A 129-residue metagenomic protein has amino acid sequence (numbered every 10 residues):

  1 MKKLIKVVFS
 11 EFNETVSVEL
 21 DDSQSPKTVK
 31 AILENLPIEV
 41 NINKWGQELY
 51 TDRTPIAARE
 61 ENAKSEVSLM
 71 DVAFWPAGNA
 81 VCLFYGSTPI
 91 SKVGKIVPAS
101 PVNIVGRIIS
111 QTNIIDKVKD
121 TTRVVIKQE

Functional and structural regions predicted by a protein language model:
M1-V16: Eukaryote-biased recognition of intrinsically disordered, low-complexity regulatory segments
V18, D22-E129: Glycine-rich active-site loops that engage anionic ligands at enzyme catalytic sites
